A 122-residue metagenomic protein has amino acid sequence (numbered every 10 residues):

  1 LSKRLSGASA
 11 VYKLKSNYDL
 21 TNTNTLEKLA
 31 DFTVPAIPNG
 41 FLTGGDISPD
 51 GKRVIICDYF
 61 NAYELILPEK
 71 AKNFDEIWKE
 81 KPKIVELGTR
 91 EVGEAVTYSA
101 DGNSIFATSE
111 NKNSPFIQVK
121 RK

Functional and structural regions predicted by a protein language model:
L1-K122: Sequence/structural signature of beta-propeller domains
